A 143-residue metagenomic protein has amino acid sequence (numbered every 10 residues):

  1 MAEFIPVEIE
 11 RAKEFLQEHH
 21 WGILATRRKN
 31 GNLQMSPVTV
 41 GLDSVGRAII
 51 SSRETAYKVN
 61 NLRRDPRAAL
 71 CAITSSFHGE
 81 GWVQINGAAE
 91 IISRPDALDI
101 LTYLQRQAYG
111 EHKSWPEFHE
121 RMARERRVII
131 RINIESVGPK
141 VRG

Functional and structural regions predicted by a protein language model:
M1-V7, G79-G143: Charged, gly/pro-rich active-site loop segments
A2-I23: Short, basic/aromatic recognition patches
L16-Q17, R63-R64, A123: Alpha-helix boundary recognition
H19-E54, L62, A69-A72, W82-Q84: Short beta-strand segments
H20-W21, R67, K113, V137: Generic structural signal for secondary-structure transition and capping sites
L42, T74, I91-S93: Short, low-complexity Ser/Thr-rich regulatory SLiMs
